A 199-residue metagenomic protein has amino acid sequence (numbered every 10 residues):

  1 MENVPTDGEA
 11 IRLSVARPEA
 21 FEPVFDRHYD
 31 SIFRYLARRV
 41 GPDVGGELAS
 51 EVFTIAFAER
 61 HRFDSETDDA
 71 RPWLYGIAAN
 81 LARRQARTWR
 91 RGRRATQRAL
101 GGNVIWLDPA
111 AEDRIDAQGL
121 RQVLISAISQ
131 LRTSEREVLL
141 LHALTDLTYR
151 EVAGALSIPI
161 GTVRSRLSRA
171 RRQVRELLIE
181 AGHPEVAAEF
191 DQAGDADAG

Functional and structural regions predicted by a protein language model:
V4-D7, G92-A117, R121, T148 (+1 more regions): Internal acidic/polar
R12-R34: A short, charge-rich alpha-helical start-of-domain segment used by transcription regulators
V15, R38, E51-D69, T88-W89: Sigma70-family region 2
R27-D30, R39, L140-T148, S157: Short helix-capping/turn signature of helix-turn-helix
E47-T54, D68-N80: Structural recognition of an alpha-helix C-terminal capping motif at a helix-to-coil junction
A58-S65, G76-R98, A117, R169 (+2 more regions): Arg/Lys-rich amphipathic alpha helix in sigma70-family domain 2
R98, I105-W106, S126, G154-A155 (+1 more regions): C-terminal edge and immediately downstream basic/flexible tail or linker adjoining helix-turn-helix-like DNA-binding
I125-E137, T145-T162, E176: Helix-turn-helix DNA-binding module
